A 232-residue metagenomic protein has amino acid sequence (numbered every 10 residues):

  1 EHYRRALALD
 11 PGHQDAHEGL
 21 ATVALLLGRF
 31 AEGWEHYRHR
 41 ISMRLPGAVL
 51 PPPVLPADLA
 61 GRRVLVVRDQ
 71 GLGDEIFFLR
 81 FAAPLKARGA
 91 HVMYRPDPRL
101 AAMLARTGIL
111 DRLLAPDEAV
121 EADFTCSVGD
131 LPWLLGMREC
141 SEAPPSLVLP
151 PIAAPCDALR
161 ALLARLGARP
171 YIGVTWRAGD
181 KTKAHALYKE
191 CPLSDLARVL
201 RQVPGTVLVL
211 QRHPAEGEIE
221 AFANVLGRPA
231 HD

Functional and structural regions predicted by a protein language model:
E1-D232: Alpha-helical solenoid repeat scaffolds of the TPR/TPR-like class and their adjacent stem/linker regions that mediate
